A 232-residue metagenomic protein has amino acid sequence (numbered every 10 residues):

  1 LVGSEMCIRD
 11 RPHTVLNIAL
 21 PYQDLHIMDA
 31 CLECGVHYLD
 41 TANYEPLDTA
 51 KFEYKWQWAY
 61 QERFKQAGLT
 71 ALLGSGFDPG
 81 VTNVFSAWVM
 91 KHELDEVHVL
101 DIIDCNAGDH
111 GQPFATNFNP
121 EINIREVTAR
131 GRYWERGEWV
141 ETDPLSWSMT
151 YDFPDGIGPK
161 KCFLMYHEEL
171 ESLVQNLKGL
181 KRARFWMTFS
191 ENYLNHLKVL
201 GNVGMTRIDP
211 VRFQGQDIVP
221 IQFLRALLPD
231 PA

Functional and structural regions predicted by a protein language model:
L1-I8: Short, small-residue-biased leader/transition segments that mark boundaries at the very start of proteins
H13-M28, G35: N-terminal glycine-rich "phosphate-gripper" loop used for MgATP/nucleotide binding and carboxylate activation
D24, Y44-F52, D78-G80, I103-H110: Short gly/pro/ser/thr-enriched loop/turn and capping motifs at secondary-structure boundaries
L39-D40, L73: Hydrophobic residues in well-ordered beta-strands that form the structural core
A42-L69: Rossmann-fold NAD(P)-binding glycine/threonine-rich loop
Y60-A107: Adenosine-phosphate binding glycine-rich loop
K91-A232: C-terminal catalytic/substrate-binding lobe primarily of soluble NAD(P)-dependent oxidoreductases
